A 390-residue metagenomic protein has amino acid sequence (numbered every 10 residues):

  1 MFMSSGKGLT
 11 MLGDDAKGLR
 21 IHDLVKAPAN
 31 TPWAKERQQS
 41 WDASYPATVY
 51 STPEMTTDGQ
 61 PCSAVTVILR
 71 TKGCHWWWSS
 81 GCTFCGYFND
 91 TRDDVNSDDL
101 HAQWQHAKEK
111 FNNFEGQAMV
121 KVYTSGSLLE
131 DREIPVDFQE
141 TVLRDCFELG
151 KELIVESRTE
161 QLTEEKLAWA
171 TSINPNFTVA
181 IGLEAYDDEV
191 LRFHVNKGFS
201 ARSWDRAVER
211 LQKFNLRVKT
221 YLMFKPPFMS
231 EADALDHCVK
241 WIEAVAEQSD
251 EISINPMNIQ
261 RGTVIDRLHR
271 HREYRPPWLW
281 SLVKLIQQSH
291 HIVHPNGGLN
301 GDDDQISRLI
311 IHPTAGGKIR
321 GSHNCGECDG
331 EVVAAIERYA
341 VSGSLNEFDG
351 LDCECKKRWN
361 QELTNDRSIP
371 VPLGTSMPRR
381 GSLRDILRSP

Functional and structural regions predicted by a protein language model:
M1-Y45, I259-P390: Auxiliary Fe-S-binding modules of radical SAM enzymes
W41, Y45-A102: Canonical Radical SAM [4Fe-4S] cluster-binding loop centered on the CxxxCxxC motif and its immediate flanking residues
G86-Q103, A107-I134, D145-L162, N176-W204 (+1 more regions): Core AdoMet radical
K108-E115, V142-E148, A168-N176, E209-N215 (+1 more regions): Acidic (Asp/Glu)-rich catalytic clusters
G126-L128, T159-Q161, A185-D187, F224-F228 (+2 more regions): Active-site-proximal loop/turn and secondary-structure-junction residues that shape catalytic pockets, frequently
R132-E140, T163-S172, E231-A232: Distinct, well-ordered alpha-helical segments
E160-T163, N196-G198, P227-K240, R275-W280: Active-site glycine- and acidic-residue-rich loops that bind and position anionic ligands or nucleotide-like cofactors
R202-T263, V283-P313: Conserved C-terminal portion of the radical SAM core fold that forms the substrate/S-adenosylmethionine-binding
